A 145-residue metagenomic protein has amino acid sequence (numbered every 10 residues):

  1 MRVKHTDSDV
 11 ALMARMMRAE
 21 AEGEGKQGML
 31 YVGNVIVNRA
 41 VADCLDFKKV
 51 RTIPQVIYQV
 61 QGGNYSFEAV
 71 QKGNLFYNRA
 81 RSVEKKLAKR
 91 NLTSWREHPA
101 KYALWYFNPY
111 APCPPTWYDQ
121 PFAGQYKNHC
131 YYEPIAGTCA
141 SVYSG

Functional and structural regions predicted by a protein language model:
R2-G145: Bacterial extracytoplasmic/cell-wall-associated proteins, especially those involved in peptidoglycan
